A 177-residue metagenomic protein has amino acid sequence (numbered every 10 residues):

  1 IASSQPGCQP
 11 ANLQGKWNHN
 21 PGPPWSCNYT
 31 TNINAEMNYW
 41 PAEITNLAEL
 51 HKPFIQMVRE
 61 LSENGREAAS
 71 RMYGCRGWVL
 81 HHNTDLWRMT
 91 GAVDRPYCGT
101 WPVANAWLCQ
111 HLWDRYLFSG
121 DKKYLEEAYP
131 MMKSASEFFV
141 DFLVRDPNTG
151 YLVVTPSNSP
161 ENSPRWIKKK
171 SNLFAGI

Functional and structural regions predicted by a protein language model:
I1, M57-E60, N64, M131-F142: Alpha-helical scaffold segments in carbohydrate-active enzymes
I1-S3, A35-E49, P102, A106 (+1 more regions): Alpha-helical support elements that line or immediately flank enzyme active sites and cofactor-binding pockets
S4-A35, Y39-A42: Long, K/E/R/D-enriched contiguous segments that form extended
Q5-N18, V58, S70-C75, S157-N158: Short, solvent-exposed turn/loop segments enriched in Gly/Ser/Thr/Pro and often Arg
P6-P10, I44-I55, S62, R66 (+2 more regions): Structural helix-adjacent loops and short alpha-helical linkers that scaffold large soluble proteins
Q14, P53-Q56, R71, Y124-S134 (+1 more regions): Beta-strand segments within the central parallel beta-sheet cores of soluble alpha/beta enzyme folds
H19-N28, R76-L125, V140-I177: The feature captures the catalytic groove of carbohydrate-active enzymes
T31-W78: Carboxylate/His-rich catalytic cores and anion/metal-binding grooves
